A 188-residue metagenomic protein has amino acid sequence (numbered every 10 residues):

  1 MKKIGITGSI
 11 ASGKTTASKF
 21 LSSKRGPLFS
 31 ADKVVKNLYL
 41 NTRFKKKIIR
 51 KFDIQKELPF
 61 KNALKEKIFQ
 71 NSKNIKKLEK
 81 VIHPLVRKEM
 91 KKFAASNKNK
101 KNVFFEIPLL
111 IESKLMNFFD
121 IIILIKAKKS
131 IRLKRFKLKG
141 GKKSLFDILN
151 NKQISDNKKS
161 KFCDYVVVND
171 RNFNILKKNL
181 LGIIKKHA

Functional and structural regions predicted by a protein language model:
I6: Hydrophobic anchor at the beta1->P-loop junction of P-loop NTPases
S9, L21: P-loop (Walker A) phosphate-binding loop of NTP-binding proteins
S12: ATP-binding Walker
T15: Walker A/P-loop
S22-A31: Post-Walker A helix-loop "phosphate-sensing" segment adjacent to the P-loop in P-loop NTPases
K33, N37-N99: ATP-dependent small-molecule kinase phosphotransfer cores that center on conserved nucleotide phosphate-binding segments
V86, M90, K98, N117-F118 (+2 more regions): Small-molecule kinase domains that catalyze NTP-dependent phosphoryl transfer to phosphate-bearing small molecules
E89-S96, N102-L138: ATP-dependent NMP and nucleoside kinases share a basic, alpha-helical "lid"
